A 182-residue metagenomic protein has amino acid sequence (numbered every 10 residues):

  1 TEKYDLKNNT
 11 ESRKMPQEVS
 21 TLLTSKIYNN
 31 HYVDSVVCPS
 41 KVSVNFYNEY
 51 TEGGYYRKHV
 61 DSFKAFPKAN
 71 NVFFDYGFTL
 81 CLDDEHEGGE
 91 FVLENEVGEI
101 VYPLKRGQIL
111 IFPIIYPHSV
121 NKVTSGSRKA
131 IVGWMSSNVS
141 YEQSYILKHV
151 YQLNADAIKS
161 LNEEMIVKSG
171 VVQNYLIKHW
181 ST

Functional and structural regions predicted by a protein language model:
T1-K41, F46, E142, I146-T182: Non-heme Fe(II)/2-oxoglutarate
Y32-H149: Catalytic core of non-heme Fe(II) oxygenases with the double-stranded beta-helix
